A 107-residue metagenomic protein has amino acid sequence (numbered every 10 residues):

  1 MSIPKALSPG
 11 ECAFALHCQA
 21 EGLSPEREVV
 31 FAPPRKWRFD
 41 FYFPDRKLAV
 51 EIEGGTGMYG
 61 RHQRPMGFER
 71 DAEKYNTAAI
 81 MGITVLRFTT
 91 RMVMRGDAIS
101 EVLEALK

Functional and structural regions predicted by a protein language model:
M1-K107: Nucleic-acid endo/exonuclease domains
